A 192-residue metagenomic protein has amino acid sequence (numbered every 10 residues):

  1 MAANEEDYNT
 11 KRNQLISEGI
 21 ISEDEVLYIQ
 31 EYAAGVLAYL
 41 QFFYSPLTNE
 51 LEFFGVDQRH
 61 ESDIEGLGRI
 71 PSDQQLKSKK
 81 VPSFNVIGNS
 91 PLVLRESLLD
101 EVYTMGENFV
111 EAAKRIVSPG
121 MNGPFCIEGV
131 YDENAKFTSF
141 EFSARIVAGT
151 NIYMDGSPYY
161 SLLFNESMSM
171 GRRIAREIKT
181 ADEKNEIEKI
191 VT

Functional and structural regions predicted by a protein language model:
M1-Q58, R95-T104: Active-site nucleotide/adenylate-binding loops and adjacent lid/helix of ATP-dependent enzymes
R12-S22, G106-V117, I178, D182: Hydrophobic, Leu/Ile/Phe/Ala-enriched alpha-helical segments that form helix-helix packing faces
I29-Q30, Q41, V117-N134: A short glycine-rich, hydrophobically flanked beta-strand micro-motif that places a catalytic Asp/Glu for divalent metal
F42-A113, S143-G171, A175: ATP-dependent carboxylate/phosphate-activation module, predominantly the ATP-grasp catalytic core and closely related
G171-T192: Cysteine/selenocysteine-centered motifs that mediate thiol-based redox chemistry or coordinate metal-sulfur cofactors
